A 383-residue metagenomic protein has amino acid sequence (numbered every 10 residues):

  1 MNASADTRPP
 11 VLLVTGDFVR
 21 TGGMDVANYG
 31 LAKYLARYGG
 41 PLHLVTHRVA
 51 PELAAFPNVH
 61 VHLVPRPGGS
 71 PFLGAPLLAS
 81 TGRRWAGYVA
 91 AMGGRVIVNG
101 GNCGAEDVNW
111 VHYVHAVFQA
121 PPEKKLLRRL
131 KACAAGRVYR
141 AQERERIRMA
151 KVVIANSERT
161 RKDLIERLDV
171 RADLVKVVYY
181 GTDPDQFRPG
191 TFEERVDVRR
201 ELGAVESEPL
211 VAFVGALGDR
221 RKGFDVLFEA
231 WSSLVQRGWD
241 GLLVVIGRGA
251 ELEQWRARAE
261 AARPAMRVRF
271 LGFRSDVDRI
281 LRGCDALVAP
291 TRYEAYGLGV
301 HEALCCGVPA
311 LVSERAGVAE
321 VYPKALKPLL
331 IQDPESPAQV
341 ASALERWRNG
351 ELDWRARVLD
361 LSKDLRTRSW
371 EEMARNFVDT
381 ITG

Functional and structural regions predicted by a protein language model:
E106-R144, D185: Acceptor-binding helix/loop patch of EC 2.4 sugar-transfer enzymes, predominantly nucleotide-sugar-dependent
R148-V175, T182-P189: A short, active-site helix/loop in glycosyltransferases that binds the activated sugar's phosphate group
R188-A204, D353: A short helix/loop element that forms part of the nucleotide-sugar donor recognition site in Leloir-type
V205-K222, F228-W231: Conserved donor-binding/catalytic core segment of Leloir-type glycosyltransferases
E253-R274: Nucleotide-activated donor-binding/catalytic signature segment of Leloir-type glycosyltransferases, i.e., the conserved
R292: Aromatic "clamp/platform" in nucleotide-sugar-dependent glycosyltransferases that forms part of the donor/acceptor
P309-S313: Short hydrophobic beta-strand element within catalytic cores of glycosyltransferases and related nucleotide-activated
A319-R346: Change "using UDP/GDP/dTDP sugars" to "using nucleotide sugars
